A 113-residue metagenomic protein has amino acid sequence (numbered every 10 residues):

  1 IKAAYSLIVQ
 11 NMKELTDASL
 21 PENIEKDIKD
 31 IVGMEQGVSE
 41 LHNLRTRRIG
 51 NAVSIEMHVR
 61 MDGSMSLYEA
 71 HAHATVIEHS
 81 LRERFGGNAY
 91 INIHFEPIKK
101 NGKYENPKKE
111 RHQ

Functional and structural regions predicted by a protein language model:
I1-Q113: Alpha-helical transmembrane segments and adjacent TM-loop junctions that form the membrane-embedded core of multi-pass
